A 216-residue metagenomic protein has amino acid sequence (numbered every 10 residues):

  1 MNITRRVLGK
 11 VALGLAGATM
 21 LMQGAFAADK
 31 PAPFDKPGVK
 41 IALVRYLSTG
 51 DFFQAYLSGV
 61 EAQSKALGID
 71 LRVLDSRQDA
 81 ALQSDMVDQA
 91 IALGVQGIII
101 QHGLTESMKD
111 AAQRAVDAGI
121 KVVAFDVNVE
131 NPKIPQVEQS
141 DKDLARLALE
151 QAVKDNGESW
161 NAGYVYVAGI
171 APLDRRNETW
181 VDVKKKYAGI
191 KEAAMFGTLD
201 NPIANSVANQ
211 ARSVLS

Functional and structural regions predicted by a protein language model:
I3-T4, G9-L13, Q23-S216: A residue-level marker of the well-folded mature domains of exported/periplasmic proteins
